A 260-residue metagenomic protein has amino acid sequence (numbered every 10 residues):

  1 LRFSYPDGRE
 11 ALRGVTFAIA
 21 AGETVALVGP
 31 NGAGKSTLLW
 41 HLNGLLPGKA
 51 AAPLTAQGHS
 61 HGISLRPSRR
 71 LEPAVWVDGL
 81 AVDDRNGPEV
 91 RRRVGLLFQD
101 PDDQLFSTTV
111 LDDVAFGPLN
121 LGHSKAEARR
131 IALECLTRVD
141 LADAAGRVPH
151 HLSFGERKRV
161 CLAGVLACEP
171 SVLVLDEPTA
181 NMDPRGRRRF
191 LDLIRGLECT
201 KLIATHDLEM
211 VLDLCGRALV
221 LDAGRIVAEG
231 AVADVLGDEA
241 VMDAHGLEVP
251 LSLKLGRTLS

Functional and structural regions predicted by a protein language model:
V28-P30: The feature captures the beta-strand-to-loop junction immediately N-terminal to the Walker
N43: Helix-to-loop junction immediately C-terminal to a conserved catalytic motif
A126-A144: Conserved ABC ATPase "signature" region
V148-L152, E156: Conserved ABC ATPase signature
L173-D176: Catalytic Walker B motif of ABC-type/P-loop ATPase nucleotide-binding domains
V211-D213: A short, surface-exposed alpha-helical micro-motif characterized by mixed small hydrophobic and charged/polar residues
